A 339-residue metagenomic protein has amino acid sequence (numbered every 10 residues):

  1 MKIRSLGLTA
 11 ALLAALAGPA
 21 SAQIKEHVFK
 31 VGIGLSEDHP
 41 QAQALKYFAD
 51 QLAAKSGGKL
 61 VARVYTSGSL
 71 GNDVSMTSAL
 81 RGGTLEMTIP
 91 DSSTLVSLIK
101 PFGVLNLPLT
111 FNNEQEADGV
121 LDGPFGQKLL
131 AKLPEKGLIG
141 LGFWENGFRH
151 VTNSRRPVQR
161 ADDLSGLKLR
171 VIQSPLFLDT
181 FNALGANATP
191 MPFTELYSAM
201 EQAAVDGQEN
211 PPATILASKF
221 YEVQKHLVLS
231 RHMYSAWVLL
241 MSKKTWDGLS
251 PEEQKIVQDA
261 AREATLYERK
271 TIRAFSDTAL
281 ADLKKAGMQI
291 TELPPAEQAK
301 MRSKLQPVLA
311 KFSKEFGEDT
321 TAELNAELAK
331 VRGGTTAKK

Functional and structural regions predicted by a protein language model:
M1-S5: Positively charged n-region of N-terminal signal peptides that target proteins for export
G7-A17: Bacterial N-terminal signal peptides
G18-A22: Sec/Tat signal peptide C-region and signal peptidase I cleavage site
Q23-E116, P124-Q127, A131-K339: N-terminal secretory/targeting leader peptides
